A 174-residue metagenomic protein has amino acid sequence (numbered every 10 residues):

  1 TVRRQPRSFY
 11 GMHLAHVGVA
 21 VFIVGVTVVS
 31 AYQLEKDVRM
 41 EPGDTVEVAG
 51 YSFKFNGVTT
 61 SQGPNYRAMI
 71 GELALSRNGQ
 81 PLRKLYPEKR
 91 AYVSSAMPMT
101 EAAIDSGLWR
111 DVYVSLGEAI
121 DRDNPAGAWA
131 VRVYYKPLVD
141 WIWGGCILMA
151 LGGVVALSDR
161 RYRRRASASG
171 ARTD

Functional and structural regions predicted by a protein language model:
T1-D174: Solvent-exposed, non-transmembrane regions of integral membrane proteins
